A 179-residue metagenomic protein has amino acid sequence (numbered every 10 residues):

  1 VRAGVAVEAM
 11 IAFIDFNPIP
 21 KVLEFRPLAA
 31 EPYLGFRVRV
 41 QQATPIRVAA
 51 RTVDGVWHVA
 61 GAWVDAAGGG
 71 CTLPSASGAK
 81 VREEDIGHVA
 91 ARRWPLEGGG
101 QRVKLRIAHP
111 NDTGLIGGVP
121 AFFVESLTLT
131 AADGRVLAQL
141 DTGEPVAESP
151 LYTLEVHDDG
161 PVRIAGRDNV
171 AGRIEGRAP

Functional and structural regions predicted by a protein language model:
V1-R2, R106-P120: Short amphipathic, basic-aromatic surface patches that mediate peripheral association with negatively charged
A9-F13, S126-T130, A165: Beta-strand signatures of extracellular beta-sandwich domains
L28-G35, E144-E155: Aromatic sugar-binding surface patches on proteins that engage polysaccharides or sugar-phosphate polymers
R37-A43, L154-G160: Surface-exposed, short loops/turns at beta-strand junctions within beta-sandwich domains
T44-T52, G160-V170: Short, aromatic- and glycine-rich surface loops/edge beta-strands on solvent-exposed regions
T52-A60, R167-G176: Short acidic/polar inter-strand loop motif in beta-rich domains
W63-G69, A178-P179: Short beta-strand edge segments in extracellular beta-sheet folds
G68-R92: Low-complexity, Pro/Ser/Thr- and charge-rich linker/hinge segments at domain boundaries
